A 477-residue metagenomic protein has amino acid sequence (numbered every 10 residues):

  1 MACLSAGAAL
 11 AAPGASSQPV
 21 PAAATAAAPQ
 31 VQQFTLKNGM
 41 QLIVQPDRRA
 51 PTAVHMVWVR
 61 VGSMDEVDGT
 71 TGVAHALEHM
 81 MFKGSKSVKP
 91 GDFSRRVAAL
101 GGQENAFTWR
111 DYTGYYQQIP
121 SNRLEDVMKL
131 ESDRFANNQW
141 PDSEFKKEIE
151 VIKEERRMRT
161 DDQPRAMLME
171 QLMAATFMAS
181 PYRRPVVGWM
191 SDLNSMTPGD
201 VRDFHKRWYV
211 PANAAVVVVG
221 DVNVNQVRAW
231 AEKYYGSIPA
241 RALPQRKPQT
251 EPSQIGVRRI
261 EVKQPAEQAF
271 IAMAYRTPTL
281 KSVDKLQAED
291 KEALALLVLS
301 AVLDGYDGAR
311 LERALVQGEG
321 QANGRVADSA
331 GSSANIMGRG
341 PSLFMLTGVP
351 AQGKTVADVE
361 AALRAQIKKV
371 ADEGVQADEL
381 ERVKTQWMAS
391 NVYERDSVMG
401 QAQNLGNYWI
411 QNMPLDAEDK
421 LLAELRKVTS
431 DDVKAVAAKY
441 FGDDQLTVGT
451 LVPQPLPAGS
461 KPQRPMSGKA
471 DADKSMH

Functional and structural regions predicted by a protein language model:
M1-L10: Gram-negative bacterial Sec-dependent N-terminal signal peptides
S17-Q32, E155, M173-A214, A242 (+6 more regions): Histidine-acidic residue clusters that define the catalytic metal-binding segment of zinc metallopeptidase domains
A23-A50: N- or domain-start disorder-to-order transition segments that initiate the globular core
Q45, A50-A76, P90-R134, P164-S191 (+5 more regions): M16 family metallopeptidases and their MPP-like homologs
T71-K83, L297: Active-site recognition of the HExxH zinc-binding catalytic motif
K83-V88, F135-S143, R159, V375-Q376: Short, polar/flexible loop-turn hinges at active-site or ligand-entry regions and domain interfaces
M178, V210, A215-K281, E394-R395 (+1 more regions): An aromatic/glycine/proline-enriched structural segment found at the starts of mature extracellular/organellar domains
K434-V452: Bilobed periplasmic-binding protein-like "clamshell/Venus-flytrap" ligand-binding domains
